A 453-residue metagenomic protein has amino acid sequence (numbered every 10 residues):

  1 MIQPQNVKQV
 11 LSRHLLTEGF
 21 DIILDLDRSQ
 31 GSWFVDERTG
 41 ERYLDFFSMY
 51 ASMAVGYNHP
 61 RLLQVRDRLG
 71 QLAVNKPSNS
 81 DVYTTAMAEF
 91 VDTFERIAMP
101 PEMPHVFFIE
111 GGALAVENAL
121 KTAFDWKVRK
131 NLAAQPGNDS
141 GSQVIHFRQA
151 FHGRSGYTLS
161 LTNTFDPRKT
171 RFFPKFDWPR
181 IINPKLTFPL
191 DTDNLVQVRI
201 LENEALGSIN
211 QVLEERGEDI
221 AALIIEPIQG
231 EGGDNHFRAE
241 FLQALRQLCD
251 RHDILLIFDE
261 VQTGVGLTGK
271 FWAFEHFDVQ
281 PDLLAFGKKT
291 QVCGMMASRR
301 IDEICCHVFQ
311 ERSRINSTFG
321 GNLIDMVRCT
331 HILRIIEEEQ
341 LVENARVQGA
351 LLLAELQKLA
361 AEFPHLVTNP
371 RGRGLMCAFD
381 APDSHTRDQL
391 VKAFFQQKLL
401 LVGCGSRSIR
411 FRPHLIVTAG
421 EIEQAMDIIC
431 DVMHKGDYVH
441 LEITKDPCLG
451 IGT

Functional and structural regions predicted by a protein language model:
M1-T453: Conserved N-terminal phosphate-binding loop of PLP-dependent enzymes in the Aspartate aminotransferase
